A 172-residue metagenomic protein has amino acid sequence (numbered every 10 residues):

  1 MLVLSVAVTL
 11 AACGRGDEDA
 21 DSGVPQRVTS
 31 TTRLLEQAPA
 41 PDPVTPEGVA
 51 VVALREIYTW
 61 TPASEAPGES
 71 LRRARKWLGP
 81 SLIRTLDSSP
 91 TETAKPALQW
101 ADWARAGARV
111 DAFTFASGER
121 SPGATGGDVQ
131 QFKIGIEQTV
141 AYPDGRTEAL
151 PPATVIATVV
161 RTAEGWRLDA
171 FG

Functional and structural regions predicted by a protein language model:
M1-Q37: Amphipathic, hydrophobic N-terminal targeting peptides for secretion and organelle import
L2, R15-A20, A112-G123: Charge-rich, low-complexity terminal tails
L2-T9, P46-A50, F132-I134, W166: Hydrophobic alpha-helical membrane segments, chiefly transmembrane helices and signal peptide h-regions, characterized
P25-R27, D42-P46, G126-V129: Short hydrophobic/aromatic-rich motifs at helix boundaries and adjacent loops
S30-A40, F115-P122: Generic detector of contiguous secondary-structure segments
L35-A104: Core segments of small alpha/beta cavity-forming domains
L98-R120: A short, amphipathic edge element
A116-G172: Exposed beta-sheet edge and beta->alpha loop/turn motif
